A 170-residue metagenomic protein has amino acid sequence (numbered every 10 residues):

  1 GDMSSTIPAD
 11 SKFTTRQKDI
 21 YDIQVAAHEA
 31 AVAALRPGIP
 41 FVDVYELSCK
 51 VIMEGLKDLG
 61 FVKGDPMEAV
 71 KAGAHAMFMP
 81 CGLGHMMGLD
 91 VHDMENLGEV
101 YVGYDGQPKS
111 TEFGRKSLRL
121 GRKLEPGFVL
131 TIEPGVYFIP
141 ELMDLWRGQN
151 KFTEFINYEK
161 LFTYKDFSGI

Functional and structural regions predicted by a protein language model:
G1-I170: Active-site neighborhoods and metal-handling regions in enzymes and metal-associated proteins
